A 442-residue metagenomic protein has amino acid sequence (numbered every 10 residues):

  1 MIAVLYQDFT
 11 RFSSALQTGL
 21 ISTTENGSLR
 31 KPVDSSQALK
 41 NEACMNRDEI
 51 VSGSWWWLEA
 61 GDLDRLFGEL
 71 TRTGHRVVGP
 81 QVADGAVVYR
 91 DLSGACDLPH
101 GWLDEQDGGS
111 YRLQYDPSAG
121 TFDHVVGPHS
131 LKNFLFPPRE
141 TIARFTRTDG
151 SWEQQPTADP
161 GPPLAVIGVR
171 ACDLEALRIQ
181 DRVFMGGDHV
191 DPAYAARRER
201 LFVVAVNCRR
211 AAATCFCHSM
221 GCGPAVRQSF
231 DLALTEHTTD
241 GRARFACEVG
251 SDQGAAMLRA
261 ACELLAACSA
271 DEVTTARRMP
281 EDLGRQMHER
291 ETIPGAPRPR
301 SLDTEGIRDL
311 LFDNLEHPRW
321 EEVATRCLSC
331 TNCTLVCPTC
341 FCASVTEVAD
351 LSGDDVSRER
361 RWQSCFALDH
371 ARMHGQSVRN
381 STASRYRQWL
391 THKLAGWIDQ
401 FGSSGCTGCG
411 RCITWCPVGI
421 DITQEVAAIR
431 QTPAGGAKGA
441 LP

Functional and structural regions predicted by a protein language model:
I2-D8: Extreme N-terminal basic, low-complexity initiation segments that serve as generic localization/processing leaders
Q7, Q17, E25, R30 (+1 more regions): Charged/polar low-complexity intrinsically disordered segments
T10-S13, P32: Intrinsic disorder/low-complexity segments
M45-F312, H317-W320, L351: Iron-sulfur-associated redox domains of electron-transfer enzymes in respiratory and anaerobic energy metabolism
R300-T325, A343-P442: Ferredoxin-type iron-sulfur electron-transfer modules in oxidoreductases and energy-metabolism complexes
T325-V345: Basic (Lys/Arg-enriched) interaction patch that binds polyanionic ligands
